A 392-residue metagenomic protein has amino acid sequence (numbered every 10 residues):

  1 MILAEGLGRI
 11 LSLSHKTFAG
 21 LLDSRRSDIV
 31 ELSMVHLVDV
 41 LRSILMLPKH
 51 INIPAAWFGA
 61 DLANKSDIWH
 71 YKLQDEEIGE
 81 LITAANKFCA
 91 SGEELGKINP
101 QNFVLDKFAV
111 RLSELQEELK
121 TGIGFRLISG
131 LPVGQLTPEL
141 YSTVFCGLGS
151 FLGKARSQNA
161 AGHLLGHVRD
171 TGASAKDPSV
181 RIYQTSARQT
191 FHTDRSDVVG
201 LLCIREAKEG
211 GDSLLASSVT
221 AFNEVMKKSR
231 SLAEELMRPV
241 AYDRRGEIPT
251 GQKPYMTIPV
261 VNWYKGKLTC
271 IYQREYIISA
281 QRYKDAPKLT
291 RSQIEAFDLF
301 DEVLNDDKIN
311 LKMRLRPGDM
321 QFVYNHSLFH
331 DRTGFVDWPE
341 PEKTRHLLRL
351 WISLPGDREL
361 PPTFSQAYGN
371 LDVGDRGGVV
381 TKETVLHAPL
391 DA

Functional and structural regions predicted by a protein language model:
I2-L3, S14: Ser/Thr/Pro/Gly-rich low-complexity, intrinsically disordered segments
V35-L115, T121-R126, G130-Q135, L152 (+3 more regions): Active-site environment of non-heme Fe oxygenases that use a 2-His-1-carboxylate facial triad
E139-C146, L215-S217: "Short basic amphipathic alpha-helical interaction patches in structured regions
F145-A155: A short alpha->loop->secondary-structure connector
